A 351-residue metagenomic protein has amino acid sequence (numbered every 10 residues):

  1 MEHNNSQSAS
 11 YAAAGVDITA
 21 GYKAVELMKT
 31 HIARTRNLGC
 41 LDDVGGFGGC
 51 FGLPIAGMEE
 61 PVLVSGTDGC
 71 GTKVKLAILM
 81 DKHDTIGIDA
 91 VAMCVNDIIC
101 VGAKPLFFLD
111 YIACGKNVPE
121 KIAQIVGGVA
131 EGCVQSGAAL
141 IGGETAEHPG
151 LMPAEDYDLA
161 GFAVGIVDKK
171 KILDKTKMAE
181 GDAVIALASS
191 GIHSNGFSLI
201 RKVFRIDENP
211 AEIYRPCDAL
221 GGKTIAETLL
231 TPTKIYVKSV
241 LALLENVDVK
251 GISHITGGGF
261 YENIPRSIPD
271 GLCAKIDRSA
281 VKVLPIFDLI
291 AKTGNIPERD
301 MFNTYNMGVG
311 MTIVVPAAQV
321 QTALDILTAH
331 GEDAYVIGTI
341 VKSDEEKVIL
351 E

Functional and structural regions predicted by a protein language model:
E2-A13, K121, I125-A139, M152-Y157 (+3 more regions): Glycine-/charge-enriched secondary-structure boundary and capping motifs
E2-L38: N-terminal amphipathic/basic leader segments beginning at the initiator methionine
D17, D68, G181, H254 (+1 more regions): Residue-level signature of catalytic and energy-coupling elements of molecular machines, predominantly ATP/GTP-dependent
A24, M28, C50, C94-V95 (+5 more regions): Buried hydrophobic packing segments
L27-S190: Glycine-rich phosphate/pyrophosphate-binding loop regions near the starts of catalytic domains
A56, G69-C70, V164-D168, S190-I192 (+4 more regions): Short, glycine-/Ser/Thr-/acidic-enriched flexible segments
G102-K104, L199, D248, D333: Short loop/turn motifs at secondary-structure junctions
D158, K171-I225: Short, acidic (Asp/Glu-rich) active-site segment that either coordinates a divalent metal cofactor
